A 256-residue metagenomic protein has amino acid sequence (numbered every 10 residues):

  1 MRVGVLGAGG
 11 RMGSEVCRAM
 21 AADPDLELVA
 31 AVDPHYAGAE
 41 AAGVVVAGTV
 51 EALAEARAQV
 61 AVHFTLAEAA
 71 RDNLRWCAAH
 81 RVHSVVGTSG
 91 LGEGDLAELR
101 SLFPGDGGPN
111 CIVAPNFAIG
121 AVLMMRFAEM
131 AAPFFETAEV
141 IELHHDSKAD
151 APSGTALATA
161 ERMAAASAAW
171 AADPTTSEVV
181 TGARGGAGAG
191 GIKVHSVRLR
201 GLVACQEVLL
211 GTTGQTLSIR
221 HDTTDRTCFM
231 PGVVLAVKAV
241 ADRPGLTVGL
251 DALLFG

Functional and structural regions predicted by a protein language model:
M1-V3: Extreme N-terminal starter segment of soluble prokaryotic enzymes
L6, F64-T65, G87-T88, A114-P115 (+2 more regions): Structural motif
L6, R11-E55, E136-G256: C-terminal substrate-binding/catalytic lobe of Rossmann-fold NAD(P)-dependent oxidoreductases
L28, V46, S84-V85, N110-V113: Hydrophobic beta-strand scaffold residues
L53-A56, V60, F64, E68-G87 (+1 more regions): Rossmann-fold NAD(P) dinucleotide-binding segment
R75, A79-H80, T88-C111, R126-E129: Rossmann-fold NAD(P)-binding glycine/threonine-rich loop
L123-F135, A151: Rossmann-like NAD(P)H-binding beta-loop-alpha module
